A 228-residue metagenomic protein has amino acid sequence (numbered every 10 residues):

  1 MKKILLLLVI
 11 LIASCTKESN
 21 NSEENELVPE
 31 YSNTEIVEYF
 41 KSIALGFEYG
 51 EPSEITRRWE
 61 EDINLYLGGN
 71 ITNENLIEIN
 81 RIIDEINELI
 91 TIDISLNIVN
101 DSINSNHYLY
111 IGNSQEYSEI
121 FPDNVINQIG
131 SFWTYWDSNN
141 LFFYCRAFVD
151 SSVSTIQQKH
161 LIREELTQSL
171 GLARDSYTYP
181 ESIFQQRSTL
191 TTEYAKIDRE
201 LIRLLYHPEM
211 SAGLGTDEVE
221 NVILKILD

Functional and structural regions predicted by a protein language model:
M1-K2, T16: N-terminal hydrophobic targeting signals that begin at the initiator methionine
K2, I98-D101, T192: A general structural signal for short secondary-structure junctions and capping/turn motifs
K2-L8: Sec-dependent signal peptide recognition, specifically the positively charged N-region followed immediately by
I10, N113-Q115, Y206: A broadly conserved detector of short glycine/acidic/proline-rich loop/turn motifs that flank catalytic sites and bind
I12-S14: C-terminal motif of bacterial Sec signal peptides marking the signal peptidase cleavage site
K17, S22-N33, Y49-G50, V125-Q157 (+1 more regions): Metalloprotease/metallohydrolase-associated module, dominated by Zn2+-dependent proteases
K17-F121, I226: A metal-dependent hydrolase signature that marks the N-terminal structural subdomain at the beginning of catalytic folds
N73-Y179: Metzincin-family zinc-dependent endopeptidase catalytic domain
